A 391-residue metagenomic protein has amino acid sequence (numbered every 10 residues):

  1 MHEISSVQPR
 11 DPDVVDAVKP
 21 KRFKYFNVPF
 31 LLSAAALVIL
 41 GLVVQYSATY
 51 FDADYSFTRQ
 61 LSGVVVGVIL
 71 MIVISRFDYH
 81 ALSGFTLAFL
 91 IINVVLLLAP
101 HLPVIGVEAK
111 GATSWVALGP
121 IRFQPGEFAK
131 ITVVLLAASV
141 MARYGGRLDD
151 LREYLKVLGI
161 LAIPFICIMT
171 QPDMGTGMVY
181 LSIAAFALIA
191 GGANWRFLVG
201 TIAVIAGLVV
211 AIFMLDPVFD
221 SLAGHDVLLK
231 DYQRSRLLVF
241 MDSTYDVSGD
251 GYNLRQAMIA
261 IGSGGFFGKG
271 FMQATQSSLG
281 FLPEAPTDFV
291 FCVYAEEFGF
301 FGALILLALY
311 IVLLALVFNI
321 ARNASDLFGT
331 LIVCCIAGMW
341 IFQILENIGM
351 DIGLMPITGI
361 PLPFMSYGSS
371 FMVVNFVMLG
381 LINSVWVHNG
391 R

Functional and structural regions predicted by a protein language model:
H2-L32, A36-L37, V43-Q171, I348-P363 (+3 more regions): Membrane-helix boundary/helix-loop-helix interface segments in multi-pass membrane proteins
A35-L42, I91-H101, L181, G207-L208 (+4 more regions): Hydrophobic alpha-helical transmembrane segments of multipass integral membrane proteins
S62-L70, E297-L314: Hydrophobic alpha-helical transmembrane segments
V65-I69, L87-A88, V94, Y154-C167 (+2 more regions): Hydrophobic alpha-helical segments of polytopic membrane proteins
I69, F77, L136, V210 (+6 more regions): Transmembrane alpha-helix boundary/anchor motif
A109, T113-W115, G200-F300, L327: Hydrophobic, glycine- and aromatic-enriched re-entrant/interface helices and adjoining loop segments
M141, M178, I183-F197, T275-G302 (+2 more regions): Interfacial segments of multi-pass membrane proteins
N319-T358: Loop-to-helix entry and N-terminal half of a specific, functionally important transmembrane alpha helix in multi-pass
